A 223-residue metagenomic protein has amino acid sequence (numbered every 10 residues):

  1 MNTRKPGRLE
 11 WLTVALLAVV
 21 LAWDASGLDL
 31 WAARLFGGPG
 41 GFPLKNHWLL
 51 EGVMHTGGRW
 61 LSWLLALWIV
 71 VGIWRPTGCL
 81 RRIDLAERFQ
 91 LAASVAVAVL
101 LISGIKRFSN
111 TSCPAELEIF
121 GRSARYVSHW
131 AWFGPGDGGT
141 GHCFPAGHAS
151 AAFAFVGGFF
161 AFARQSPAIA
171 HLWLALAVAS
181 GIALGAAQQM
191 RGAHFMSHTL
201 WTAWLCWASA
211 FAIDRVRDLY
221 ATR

Functional and structural regions predicted by a protein language model:
N2-I69, K106-S109, P114, A124-R125: N-terminal transmembrane-helix/juxtamembrane module of multi-pass inner/ER membrane proteins
R4-L12, S128-R223: Membrane-embedded catalytic cores of phosphoryl/pyrophosphoryl-handling enzymes
T13-L17, W60, L64, L91-L100 (+2 more regions): Alpha-helical transmembrane spans of integral membrane proteins, capturing the lipid-embedded, hydrophobic core of TM
A18-W23, A98-S103, A179-Q189: Aromatic-anchored segments of alpha-helical transmembrane domains
A22, D29, A66, V70 (+5 more regions): Alpha-helical membrane-inserting segments
R34-G38, V70-E87: Membrane-helix interface linkers and caps
T77-R81, R107-A115, A193-M196, D218-R223: Transmembrane helix-loop junctions in multipass membrane proteins, especially transporters and channels
I83-P167: Membrane-interface loops
